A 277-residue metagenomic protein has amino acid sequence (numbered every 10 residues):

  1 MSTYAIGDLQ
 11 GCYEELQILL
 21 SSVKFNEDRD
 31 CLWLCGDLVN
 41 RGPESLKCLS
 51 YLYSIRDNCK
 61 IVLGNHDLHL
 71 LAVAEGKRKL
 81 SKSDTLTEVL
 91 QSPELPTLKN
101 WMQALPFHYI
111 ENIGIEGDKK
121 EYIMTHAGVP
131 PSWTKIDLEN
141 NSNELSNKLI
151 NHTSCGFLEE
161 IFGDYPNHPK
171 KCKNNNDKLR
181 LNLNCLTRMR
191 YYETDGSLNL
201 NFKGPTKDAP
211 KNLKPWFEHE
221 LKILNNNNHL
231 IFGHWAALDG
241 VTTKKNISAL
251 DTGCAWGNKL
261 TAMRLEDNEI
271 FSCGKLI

Functional and structural regions predicted by a protein language model:
M1-Y51, L68: N-terminal active-site segment of His-dependent metallophosphoesterases
S2-Q10, Y122-G128, A249-L250: Active-site-proximal beta-strand elements of phosphoester/diester hydrolases
A5, L34, I61-V62, I123 (+2 more regions): Residue-level marker for buried hydrophobic side chains located in beta-strands that build the well-ordered beta-sheet
A5, S21, E44, I55 (+7 more regions): Hydrophobic N-terminal alpha-helices or hydrophobic patches in metabolic proteins across all domains of life
D8, D37, L52, G64-N65 (+5 more regions): Divalent metal-coordination and catalytic microenvironments
G11-E14, N40-G42, H66-V73, S132 (+2 more regions): Active-site environment of divalent metal-dependent phosphoester hydrolases
L46-L49, S54-N175: Active-site neighborhood of divalent metal-dependent phosphoester bond hydrolases
E139-I277: Acidic, His/Gly-rich catalytic cores of divalent-metal-dependent hydrolytic chemistry
